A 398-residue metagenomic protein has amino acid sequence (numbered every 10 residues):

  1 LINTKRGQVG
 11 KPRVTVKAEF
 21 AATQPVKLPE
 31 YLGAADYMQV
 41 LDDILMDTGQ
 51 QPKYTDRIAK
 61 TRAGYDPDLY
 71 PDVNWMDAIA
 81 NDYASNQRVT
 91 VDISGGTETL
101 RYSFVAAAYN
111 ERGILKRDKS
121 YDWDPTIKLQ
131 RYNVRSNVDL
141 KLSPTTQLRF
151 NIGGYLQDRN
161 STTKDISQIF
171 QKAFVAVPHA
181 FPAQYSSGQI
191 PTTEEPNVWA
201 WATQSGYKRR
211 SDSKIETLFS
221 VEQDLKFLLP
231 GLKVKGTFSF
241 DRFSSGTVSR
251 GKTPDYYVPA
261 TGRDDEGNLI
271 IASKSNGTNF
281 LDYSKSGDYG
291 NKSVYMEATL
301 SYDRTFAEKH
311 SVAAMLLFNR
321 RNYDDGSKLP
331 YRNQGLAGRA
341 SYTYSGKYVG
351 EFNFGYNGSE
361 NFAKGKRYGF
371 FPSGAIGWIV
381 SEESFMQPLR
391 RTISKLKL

Functional and structural regions predicted by a protein language model:
L1, R88-T90, N133-R135, E216-E222 (+5 more regions): Membrane-embedded beta-strand positions in outer-membrane beta-barrel channels/transporters
L1-D212, S220-K226: Membrane-proximal, glycine/serine-rich, low-complexity loop/turn segments characteristic of large bacterial
G7-P12, E98-T99, I114, T145 (+5 more regions): Short loop/turn motifs that connect adjacent beta-strands in outer-membrane beta-barrel proteins
V14-A18, F104, F150, F219 (+4 more regions): Membrane-embedded beta-strand positions of outer-membrane beta-barrel proteins
F20-Q24, T97-T99, A108-R112, G154-N160 (+5 more regions): Transmembrane beta-strands of outer-membrane beta-barrel pores
Y31-Y37, S120-P125, D165-V175, S249-A260 (+3 more regions): Flexible, surface-exposed loop regions and adjacent strand-edge segments of Gram-negative outer-membrane beta-barrel
S85-V89, G96, K128-Y132, S211-T217 (+4 more regions): Residues that define the transmembrane beta-barrel architecture of outer-membrane proteins
K141-S143, K285-Y295, D303-L398: Structural signature of Gram-negative outer-membrane beta-barrels, strongest in the C-terminal barrel of TonB-dependent
